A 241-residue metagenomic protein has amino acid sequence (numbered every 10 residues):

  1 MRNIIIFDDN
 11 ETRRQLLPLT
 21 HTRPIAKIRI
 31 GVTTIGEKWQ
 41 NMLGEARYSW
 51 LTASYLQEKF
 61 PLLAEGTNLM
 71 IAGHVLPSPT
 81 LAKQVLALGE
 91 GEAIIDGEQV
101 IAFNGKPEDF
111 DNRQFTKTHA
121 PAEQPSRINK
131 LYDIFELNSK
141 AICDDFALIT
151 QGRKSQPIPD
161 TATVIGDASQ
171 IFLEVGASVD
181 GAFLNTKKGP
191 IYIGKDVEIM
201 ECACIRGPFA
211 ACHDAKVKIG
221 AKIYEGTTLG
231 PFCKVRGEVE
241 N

Functional and structural regions predicted by a protein language model:
M1-S169: Terminal amphipathic alpha-helical/low-complexity segments used for targeting or macromolecular assembly
P157-N241: Structural signal for interior beta-strand "rungs" in well-ordered beta-sheet cores of soluble enzyme domains
